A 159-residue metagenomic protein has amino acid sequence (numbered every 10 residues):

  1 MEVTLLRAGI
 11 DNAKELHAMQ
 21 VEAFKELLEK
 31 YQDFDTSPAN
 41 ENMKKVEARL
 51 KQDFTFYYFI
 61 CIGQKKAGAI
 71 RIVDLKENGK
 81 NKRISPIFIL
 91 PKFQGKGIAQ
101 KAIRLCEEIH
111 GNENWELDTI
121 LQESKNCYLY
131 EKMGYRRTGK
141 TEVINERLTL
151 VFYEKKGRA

Functional and structural regions predicted by a protein language model:
V3-A18: A short beta-loop-alpha structural element at the N-terminal edge of CoA-dependent acyl/N-acetyltransferase catalytic
V21-E47: Conserved GNAT-fold acetyl-CoA-binding loop/helix
E47-F59, G68: A short helix-loop-beta-strand connector motif used in the catalytic cores of GNAT acetyltransferases and, in some
F59, K65-D74, R83, F88: Conserved beta-strand in the GNAT
K80-P91, L117-T119: Conserved acetyl-CoA binding element of GNAT-fold acetyltransferases
I84-S85, G95-C106: Glycine-rich acyl-CoA binding loop
Q100-K101, L105, Q122-G139: Conserved active-site alpha-helix within GNAT-family acetyltransferase domains
I109-L121: Conserved GNAT acetyl-CoA-binding A-motif
